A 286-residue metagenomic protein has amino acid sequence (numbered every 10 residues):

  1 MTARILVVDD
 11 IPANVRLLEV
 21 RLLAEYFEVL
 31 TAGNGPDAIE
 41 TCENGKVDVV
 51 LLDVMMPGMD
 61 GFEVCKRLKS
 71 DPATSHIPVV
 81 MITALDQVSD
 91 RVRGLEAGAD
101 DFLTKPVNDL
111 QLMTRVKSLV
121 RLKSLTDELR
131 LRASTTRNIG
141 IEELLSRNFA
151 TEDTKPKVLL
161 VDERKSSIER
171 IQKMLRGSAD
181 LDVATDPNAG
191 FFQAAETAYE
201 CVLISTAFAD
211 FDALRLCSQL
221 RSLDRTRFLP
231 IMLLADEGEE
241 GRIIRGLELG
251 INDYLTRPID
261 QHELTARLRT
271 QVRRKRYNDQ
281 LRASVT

Functional and structural regions predicted by a protein language model:
T2, K46-D48, P72-P78, A198-E200 (+1 more regions): His-Asp phosphorelay/catalytic-motif detector in bacterial-type signaling
P12-L30, E43-N44, K165-N188, A195: Two-component/phosphorelay signaling modules centered on CheY-like receiver
M56, F208: Receiver (REC) domain active-site loop signature in two-component systems and cognate sites in sensor histidine kinases
L103, V107-V116, V120, L255 (+2 more regions): C-terminal output helix
R121-P156, L160, S166, R273-T286: CheY-like receiver
